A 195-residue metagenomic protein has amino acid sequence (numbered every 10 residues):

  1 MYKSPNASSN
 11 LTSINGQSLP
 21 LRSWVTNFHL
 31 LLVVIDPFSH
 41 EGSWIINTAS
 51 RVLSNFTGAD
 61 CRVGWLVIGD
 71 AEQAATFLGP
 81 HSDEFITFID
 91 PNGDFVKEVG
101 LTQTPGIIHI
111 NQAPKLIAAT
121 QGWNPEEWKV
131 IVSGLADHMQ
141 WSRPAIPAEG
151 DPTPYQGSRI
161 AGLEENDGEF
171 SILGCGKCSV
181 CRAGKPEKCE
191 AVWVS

Functional and structural regions predicted by a protein language model:
M1-L30, H40, W44, R51-R62 (+4 more regions): Non-globular targeting/processing and membrane-anchoring segments
S8, G106, K177: Conserved beta-strand and immediately adjacent loop positions that scaffold enzyme active sites
V33-S39, I68: Aromatic-flanked redox-active Cys/Sec active sites in thiol-based oxidoreductases, especially the WC-centered
G58-A74, D83-N92: Thiol-based oxidoreductase modules, predominantly thioredoxin-like and allied folds used for disulfide exchange
D70, P91-N92, A113, G174 (+1 more regions): A generic "binding-loop/recognition-motif" signal
G79-I108: Short, internal strand/loop/helix patches that form the active-site neighborhood or redox-interaction surface
E169-S195: Glycine-rich phosphate/adenylate-binding loop and adjacent beta-alpha elements of nucleotide- or dinucleotide-binding
